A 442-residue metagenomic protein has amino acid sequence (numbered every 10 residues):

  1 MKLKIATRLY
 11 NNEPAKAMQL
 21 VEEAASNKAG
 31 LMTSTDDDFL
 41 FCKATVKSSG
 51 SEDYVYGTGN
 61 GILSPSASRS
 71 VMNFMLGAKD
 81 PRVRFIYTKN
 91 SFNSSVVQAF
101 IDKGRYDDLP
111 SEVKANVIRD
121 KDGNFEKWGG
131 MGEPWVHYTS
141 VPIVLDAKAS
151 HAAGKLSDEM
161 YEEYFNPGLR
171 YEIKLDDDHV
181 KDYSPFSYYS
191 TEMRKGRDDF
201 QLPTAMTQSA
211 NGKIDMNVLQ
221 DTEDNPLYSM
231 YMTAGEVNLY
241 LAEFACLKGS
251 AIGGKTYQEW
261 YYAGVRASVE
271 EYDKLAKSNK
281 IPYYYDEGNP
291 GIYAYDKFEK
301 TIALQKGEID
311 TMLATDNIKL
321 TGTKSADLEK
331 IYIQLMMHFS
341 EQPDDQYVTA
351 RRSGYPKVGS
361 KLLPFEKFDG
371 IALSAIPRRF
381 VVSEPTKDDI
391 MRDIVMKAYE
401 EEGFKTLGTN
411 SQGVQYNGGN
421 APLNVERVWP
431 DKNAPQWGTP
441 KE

Functional and structural regions predicted by a protein language model:
M1-A267, E271, K324-A326, T439-E442: Structured, solvent-exposed acidic/aromatic patches
T233, N238, A245-A251, V265-E442: C-terminal functional modules
